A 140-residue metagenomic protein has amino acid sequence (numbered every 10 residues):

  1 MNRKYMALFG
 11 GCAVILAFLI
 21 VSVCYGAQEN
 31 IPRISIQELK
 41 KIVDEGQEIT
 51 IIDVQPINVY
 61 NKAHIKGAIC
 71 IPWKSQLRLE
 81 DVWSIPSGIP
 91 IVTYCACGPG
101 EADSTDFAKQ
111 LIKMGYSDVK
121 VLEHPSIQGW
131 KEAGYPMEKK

Functional and structural regions predicted by a protein language model:
N2-R33, N61-T93, G98-K140: Rhodanese-like catalytic fold shared by cysteine-dependent sulfurtransferases and DSP/PTP-type phosphatases
E29-V43: A short, well-structured juxtamembrane/interface segment
L39, T50-Q55, A68-I71: Short hydrophobic beta-strand that contains or immediately precedes a catalytic carboxylate
V43-G46, K62: A generic structural signal for short, solvent-exposed coil/turn residues that cap or connect secondary-structure
G46-I51, I89: Short coil/turn segments at beta-strand junctions that form active-site/ligand-binding loops
P56-Y60: Mature, secreted membrane-active peptide modules
